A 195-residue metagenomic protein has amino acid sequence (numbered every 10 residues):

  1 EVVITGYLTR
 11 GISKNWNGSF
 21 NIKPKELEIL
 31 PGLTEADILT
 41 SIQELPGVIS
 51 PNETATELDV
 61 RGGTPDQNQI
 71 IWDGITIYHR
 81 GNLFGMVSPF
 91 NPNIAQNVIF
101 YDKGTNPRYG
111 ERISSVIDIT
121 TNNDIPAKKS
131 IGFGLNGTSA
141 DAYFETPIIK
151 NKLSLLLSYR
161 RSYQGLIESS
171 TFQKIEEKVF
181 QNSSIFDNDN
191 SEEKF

Functional and structural regions predicted by a protein language model:
T5, R10-T105, V116, N122: Periplasmic N-terminal accessory/gating domains of Gram-negative outer-membrane beta-barrel systems
I12, R108-Y109, A127: Glycine/Thr-rich phosphate-binding loops of Rossmann-like dinucleotide-binding domains
E26, S184-E193: Short glycine/proline- and acidic residue-enriched helix-loop micro-motifs that form flexible lids or anion-recognition
L30, A127-S130: A generic structural signal for short coil/turn motifs at secondary-structure boundaries
G32, P51-N52, Y109, G134-N136 (+1 more regions): Short sequence motifs at beta-strands and strand-loop junctions characteristic of Gram-negative outer-membrane
Q69, N97-N106, S114-N122, K129-N188: Predominantly transmembrane beta-strands of Gram-negative outer membrane beta-barrel pores used for transport
